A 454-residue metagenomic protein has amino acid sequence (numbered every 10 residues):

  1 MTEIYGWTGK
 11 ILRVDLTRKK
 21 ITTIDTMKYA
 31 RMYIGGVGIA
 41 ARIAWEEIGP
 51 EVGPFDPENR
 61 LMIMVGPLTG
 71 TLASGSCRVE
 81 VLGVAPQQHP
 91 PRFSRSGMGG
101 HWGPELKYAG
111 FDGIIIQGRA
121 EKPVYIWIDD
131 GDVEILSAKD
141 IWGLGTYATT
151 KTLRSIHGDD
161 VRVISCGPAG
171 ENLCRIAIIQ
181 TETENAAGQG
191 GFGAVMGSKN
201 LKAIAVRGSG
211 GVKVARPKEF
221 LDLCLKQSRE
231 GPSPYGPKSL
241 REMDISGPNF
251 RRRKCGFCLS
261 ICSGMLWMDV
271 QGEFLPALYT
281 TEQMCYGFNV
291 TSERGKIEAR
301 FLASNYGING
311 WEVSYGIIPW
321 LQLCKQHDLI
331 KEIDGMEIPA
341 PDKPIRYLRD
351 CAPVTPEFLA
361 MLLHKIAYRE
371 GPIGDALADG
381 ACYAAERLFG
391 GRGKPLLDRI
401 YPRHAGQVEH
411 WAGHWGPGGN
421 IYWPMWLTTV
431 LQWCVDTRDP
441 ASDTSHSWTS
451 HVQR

Functional and structural regions predicted by a protein language model:
M1-R253, E298, N305: Basic, polar low-complexity surface loops/patches
D56, C77, R154-H157, V161-I164 (+2 more regions): Extended C-terminal regions of large enzymes
